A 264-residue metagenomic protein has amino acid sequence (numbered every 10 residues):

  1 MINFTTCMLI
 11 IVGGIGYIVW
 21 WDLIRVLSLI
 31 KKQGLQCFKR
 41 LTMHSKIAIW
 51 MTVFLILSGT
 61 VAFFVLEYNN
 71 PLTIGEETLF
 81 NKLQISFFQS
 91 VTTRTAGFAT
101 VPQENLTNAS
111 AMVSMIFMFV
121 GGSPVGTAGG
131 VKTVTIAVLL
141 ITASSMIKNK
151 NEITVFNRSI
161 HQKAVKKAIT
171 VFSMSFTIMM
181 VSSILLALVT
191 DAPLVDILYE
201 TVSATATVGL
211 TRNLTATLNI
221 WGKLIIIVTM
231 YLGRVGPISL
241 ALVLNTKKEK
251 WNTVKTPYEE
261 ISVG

Functional and structural regions predicted by a protein language model:
M1-G264: Membrane-proximal intracellular helices of multi-pass ion channels
